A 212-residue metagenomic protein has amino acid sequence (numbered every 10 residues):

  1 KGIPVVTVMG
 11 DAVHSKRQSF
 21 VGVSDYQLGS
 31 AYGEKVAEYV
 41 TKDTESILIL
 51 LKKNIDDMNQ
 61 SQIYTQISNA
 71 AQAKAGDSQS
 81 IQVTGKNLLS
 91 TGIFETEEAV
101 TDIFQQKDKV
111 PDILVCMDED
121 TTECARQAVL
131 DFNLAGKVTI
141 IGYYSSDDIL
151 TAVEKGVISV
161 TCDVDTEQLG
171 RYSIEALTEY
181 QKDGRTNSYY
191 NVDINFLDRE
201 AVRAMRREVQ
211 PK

Functional and structural regions predicted by a protein language model:
K1, V5, L88-L150: Hydrophobic alpha-helical
K1-Q27, S146-E154, I158: Flexible loop/hinge segments that line or gate small-molecule binding clefts
G2-V5, K16, D43-S46, K74-Q82 (+3 more regions): Loop/turn elements at helix/coil->beta-strand transitions in domains of secreted/extracellular proteins
Q18-S19, S46-M58: Short beta-strand segments enriched in small/hydrophobic residues
V21-S46, F94-E97, S145-I149, V164-K182: Hydrophobic alpha-helical segments within soluble ligand-binding/sensing domains
L28-Y32, M58-I81, E95-A99, C124 (+2 more regions): Short, solvent-exposed amphipathic alpha-helices that sit in or adjacent to ligand/effector-binding or catalytic
S46-I49, A71-I93, D193: Short beta-strand elements in bilobed, periplasmic/extracellular small-molecule ligand-binding domains
D165-K212: Hinge/cleft segment of the Venus flytrap/periplasmic-binding protein
